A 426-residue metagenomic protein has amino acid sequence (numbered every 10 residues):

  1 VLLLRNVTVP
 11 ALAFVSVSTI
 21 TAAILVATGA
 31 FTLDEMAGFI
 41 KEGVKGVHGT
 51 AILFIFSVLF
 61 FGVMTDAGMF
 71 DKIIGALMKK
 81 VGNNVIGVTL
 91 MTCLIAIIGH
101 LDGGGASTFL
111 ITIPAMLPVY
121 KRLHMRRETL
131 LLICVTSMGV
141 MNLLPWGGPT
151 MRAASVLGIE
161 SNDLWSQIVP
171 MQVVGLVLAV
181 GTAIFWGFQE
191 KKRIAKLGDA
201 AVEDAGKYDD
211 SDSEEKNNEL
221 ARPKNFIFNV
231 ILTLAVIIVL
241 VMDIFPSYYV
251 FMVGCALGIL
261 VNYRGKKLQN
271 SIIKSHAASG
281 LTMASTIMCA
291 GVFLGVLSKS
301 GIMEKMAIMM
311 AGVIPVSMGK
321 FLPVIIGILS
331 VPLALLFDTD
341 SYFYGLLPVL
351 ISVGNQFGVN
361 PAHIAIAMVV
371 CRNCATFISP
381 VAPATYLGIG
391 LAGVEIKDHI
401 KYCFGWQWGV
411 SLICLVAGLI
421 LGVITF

Functional and structural regions predicted by a protein language model:
V1, I20-I24, T28-G29, S166 (+3 more regions): Long, contiguous bundles of hydrophobic transmembrane helices that form the permeation core of multi-pass
L2-A13, K121-T129, G265, K274-S275 (+1 more regions): Membrane-helix interface "capping/anchor" motifs
L2-T8, F61, I95-G104, V135-N142 (+4 more regions): Transmembrane alpha-helix interface/packing and boundary motifs in multi-pass membrane proteins, characterized by
A37-D71, I97, Y248-Y249, A256 (+2 more regions): Core transmembrane alpha-helical segments of multi-pass membrane transporters/permeases
K45-A51, L77-M91, R122-L130, K224-F228 (+4 more regions): Membrane-interfacial loop-to-helix junctions in multi-pass transporters
I55-F56, G82-A115, V313-S352, Q356-F357 (+3 more regions): Hydrophobic alpha-helical transmembrane segments of multi-pass integral membrane proteins, predominantly secondary
K72-I74, A106-V119, G147-I159, M306-I308 (+2 more regions): Re-entrant/interfacial helical elements at transmembrane boundaries that shape and gate the permeation pathway
P118-A205, L220, N360, A384-F426: Membrane-core helix-loop-helix motifs of multi-pass transport proteins
